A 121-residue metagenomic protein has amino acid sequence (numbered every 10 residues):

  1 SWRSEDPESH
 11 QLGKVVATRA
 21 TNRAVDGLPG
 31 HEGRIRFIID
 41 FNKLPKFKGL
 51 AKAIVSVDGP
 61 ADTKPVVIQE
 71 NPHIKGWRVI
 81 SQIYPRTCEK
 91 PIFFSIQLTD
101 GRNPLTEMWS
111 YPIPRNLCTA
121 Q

Functional and structural regions predicted by a protein language model:
S1-Q121: Terminal accessory/anchoring regions of large secretory-pathway or extracellular enzymes
